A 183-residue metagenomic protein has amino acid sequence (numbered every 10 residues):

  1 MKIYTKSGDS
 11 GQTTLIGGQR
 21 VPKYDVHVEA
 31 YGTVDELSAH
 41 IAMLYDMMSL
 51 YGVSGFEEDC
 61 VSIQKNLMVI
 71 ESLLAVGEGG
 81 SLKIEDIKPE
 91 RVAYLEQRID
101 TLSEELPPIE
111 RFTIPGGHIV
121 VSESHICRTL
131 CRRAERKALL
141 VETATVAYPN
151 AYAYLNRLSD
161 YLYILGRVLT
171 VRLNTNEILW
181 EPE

Functional and structural regions predicted by a protein language model:
M1-E183: Phosphate/pyrophosphate-binding loop motifs in nucleotide- or prenyl diphosphate-using proteins
